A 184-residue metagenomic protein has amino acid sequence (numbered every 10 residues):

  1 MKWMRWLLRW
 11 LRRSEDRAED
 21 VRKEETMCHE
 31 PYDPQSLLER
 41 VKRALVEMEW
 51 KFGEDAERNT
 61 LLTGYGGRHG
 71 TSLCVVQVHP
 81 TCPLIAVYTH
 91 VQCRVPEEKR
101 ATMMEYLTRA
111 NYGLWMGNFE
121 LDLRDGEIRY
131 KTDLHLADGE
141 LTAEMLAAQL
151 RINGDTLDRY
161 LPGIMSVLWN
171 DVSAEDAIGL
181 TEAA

Functional and structural regions predicted by a protein language model:
K2-A44, H90-C93: Terminal, regulation- and interaction-focused segments at domain boundaries
R43, E47-A86, V91-Q92: Ser/Thr-rich, low-complexity intrinsically disordered terminal regions
E47, E105-G113, R151, D155-P162: Short, intrinsically disordered, mixed-charge
H90-E127: Short, internal acidic amphipathic alpha-helical interface segments that mediate docking to partner proteins
G126-G139: Beta-strand/loop substructures that line and gate deep hydrophobic ligand-binding cavities in soluble
T132-D133, L146-D158, S166-V167: Long, contiguous binding/interaction regions
M165-A184: Short, highly charged C-terminal tails/helix-capping segments
